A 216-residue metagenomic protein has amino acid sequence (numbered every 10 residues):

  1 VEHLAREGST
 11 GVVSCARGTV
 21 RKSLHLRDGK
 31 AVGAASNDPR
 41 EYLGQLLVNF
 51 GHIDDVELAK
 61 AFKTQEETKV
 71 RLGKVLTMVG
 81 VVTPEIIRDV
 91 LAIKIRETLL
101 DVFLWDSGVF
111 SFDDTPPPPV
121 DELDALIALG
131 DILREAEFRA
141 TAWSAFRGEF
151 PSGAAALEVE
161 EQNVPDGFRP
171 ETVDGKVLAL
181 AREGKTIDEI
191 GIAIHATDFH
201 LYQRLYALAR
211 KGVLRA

Functional and structural regions predicted by a protein language model:
V1-A216: Acidic, Ser/Thr/Pro-enriched low-complexity segments and adjacent helix/loop capping patches that create flexible
